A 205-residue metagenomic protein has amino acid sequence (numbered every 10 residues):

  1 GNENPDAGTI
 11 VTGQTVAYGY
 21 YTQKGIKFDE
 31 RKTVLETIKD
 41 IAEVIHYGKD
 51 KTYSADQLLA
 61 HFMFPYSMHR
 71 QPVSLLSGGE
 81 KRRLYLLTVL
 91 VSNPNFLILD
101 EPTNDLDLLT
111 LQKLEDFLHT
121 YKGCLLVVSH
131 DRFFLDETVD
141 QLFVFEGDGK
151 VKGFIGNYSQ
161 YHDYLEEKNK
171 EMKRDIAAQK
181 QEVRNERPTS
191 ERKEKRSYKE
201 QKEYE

Functional and structural regions predicted by a protein language model:
G1-E205: ABC ATP-binding cassette signature C-motif
